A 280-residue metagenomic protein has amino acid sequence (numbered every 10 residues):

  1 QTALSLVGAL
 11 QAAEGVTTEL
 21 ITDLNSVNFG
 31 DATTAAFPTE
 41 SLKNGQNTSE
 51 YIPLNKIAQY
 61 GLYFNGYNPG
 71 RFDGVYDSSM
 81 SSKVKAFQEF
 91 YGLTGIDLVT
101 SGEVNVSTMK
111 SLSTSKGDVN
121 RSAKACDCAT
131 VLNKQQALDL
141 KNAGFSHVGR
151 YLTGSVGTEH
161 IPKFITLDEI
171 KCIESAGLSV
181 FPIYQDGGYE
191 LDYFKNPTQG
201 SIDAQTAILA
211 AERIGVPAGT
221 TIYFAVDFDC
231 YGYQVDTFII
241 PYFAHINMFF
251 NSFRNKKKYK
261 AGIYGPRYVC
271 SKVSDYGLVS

Functional and structural regions predicted by a protein language model:
Q1-H147, Y151-T153: Cell-envelope/ECM-targeting effectors and their regulatory/trafficking segments
E19-D23, G70-D73, I96-T100, Y151 (+3 more regions): Surface-exposed patches in mature extracellular/periplasmic domains of secreted proteins
G61, A123-D127, S146-Y151, S179-Y184 (+3 more regions): Structural recognition of the beta-strand scaffold that forms the well-ordered cores of secreted hydrolase catalytic
T130-L132, H147, T153-T158, D186-L191 (+2 more regions): Solvent-exposed loop/turn segments at secondary-structure junctions within structured extracellular/periplasmic domains
A137, I170, A204-I208, I240-N247: Generic structural signal for well-ordered alpha-helices, preferentially at hydrophobic/aromatic core positions
K141, E174-G177, N251: Anion (oxyanion) recognition and catalysis
G157-C230: Substrate-binding cleft of extracellular glycoside hydrolase catalytic domains
A210-V216, D229-S280: Surface-exposed substrate-engagement region within the catalytic domains of secreted or surface-exposed extracellular
